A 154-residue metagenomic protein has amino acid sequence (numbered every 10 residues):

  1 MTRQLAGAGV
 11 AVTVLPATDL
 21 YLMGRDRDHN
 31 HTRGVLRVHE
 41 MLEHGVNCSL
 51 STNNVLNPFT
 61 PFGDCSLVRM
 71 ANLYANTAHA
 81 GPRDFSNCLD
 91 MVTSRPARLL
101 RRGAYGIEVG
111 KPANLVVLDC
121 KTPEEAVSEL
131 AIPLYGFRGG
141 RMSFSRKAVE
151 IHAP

Functional and structural regions predicted by a protein language model:
M1-T2, G106: Acidic, amphipathic alpha-helical patches
T2-G9: Acidic (Asp/Glu)-rich catalytic clusters
V14-M23, R33-L118: His/Asp/Glu-enriched, well-ordered alpha-helical/loop segment that forms or immediately abuts the divalent-metal
D26-H29: Short glycine-enriched, charge-decorated loop/helix-capping segments at active-site entrances that position
V109-P154: C-terminal cap of metal-dependent C-N hydrolases
